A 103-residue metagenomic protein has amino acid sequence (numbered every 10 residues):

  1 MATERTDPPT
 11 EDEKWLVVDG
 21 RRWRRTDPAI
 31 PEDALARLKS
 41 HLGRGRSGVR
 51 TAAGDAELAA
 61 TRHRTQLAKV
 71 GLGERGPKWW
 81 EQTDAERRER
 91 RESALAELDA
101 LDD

Functional and structural regions predicted by a protein language model:
A2-D103: Extended, charge-rich alpha-helical interface modules
